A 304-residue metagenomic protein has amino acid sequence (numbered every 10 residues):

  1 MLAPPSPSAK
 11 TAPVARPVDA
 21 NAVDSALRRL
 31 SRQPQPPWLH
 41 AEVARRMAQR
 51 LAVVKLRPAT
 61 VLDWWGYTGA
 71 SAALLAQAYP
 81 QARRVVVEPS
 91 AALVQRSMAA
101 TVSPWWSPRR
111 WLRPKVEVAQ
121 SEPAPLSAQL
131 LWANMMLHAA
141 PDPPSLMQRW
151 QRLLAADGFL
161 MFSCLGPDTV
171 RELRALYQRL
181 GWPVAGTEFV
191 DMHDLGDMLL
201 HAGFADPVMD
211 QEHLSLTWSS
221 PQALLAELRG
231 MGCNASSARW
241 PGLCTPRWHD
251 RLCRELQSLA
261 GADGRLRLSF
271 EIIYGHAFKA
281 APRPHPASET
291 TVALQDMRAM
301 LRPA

Functional and structural regions predicted by a protein language model:
L2-A59: Class I SAM-dependent methyltransferase Rossmann-like catalytic core, especially the SAM/SAH-binding loop
Q49-P125, L130, S145: Class I SAM-dependent methyltransferase SAM/SAH-binding core
A52, Q222-A304: C-terminal lobe and adjacent flexible extensions of AdoMet/dcAdoMet transferase-like proteins
S90, L137, C164-D168: Short glycine-enriched loops at secondary-structure junctions
L130-W132, M136: Hydrophobic beta-strand segment of the Class I
H138-D142: A short His-aromatic
P144-F159: A short glycine-rich, Lys/Arg-flanked "PGG" loop and its adjoining helix->strand segment in the class I
M161-A223, M231-T245: Conserved catalytic/acceptor-binding region of the Class I
